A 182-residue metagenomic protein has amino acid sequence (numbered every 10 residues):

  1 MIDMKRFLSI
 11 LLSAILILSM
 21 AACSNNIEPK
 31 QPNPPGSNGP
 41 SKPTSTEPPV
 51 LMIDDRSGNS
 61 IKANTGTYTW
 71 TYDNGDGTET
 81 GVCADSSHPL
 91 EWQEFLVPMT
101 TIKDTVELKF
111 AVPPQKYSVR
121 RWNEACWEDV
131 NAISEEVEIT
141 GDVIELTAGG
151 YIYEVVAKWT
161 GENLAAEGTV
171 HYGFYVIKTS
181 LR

Functional and structural regions predicted by a protein language model:
M1-F7: Positively charged n-region of N-terminal signal peptides that target proteins for export
S9, N25-T71, G77-T78: N-terminal, intrinsically disordered, polar/charged segments of Gram-positive cell-envelope systems that serve as
S19-A22: C-terminal motif of bacterial Sec signal peptides marking the signal peptidase cleavage site
W70-E128: Mature extracytoplasmic domains of secretory-pathway proteins
D129-I139: Short beta-strand segments within Ig-like beta-sandwich modules, predominantly Fibronectin type-III
V143-I152: Surface-exposed, short loops/turns at beta-strand junctions within beta-sandwich domains
V156-E162: Beta-strand-rich extracellular modules
A165-R182: Short beta-strand elements
